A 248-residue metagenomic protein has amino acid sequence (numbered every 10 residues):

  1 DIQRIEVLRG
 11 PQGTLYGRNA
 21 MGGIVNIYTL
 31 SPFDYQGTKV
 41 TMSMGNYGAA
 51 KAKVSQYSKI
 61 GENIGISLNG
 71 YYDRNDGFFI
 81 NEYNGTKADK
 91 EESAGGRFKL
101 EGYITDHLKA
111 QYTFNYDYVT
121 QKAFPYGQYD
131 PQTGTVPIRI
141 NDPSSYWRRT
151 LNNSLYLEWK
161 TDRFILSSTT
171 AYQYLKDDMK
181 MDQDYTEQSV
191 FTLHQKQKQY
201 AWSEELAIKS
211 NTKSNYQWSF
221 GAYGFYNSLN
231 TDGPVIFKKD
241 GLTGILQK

Functional and structural regions predicted by a protein language model:
D1-R9: Short acidic/polar hinge/loop motifs at secondary-structure boundaries that mediate gating or recognition
I2-Q3, T14-N81, T86-G96, H107 (+3 more regions): Outer-membrane beta-barrel translocator/receptor signature
V7-L8, Q36-K39, F79-N84, G134-N141 (+2 more regions): Extracytoplasmic loops and strand-loop junctions of Gram-negative outer membrane beta-barrel proteins
G17-R18, F79, A123, T231-G233: Short, solvent-exposed loop/turn and secondary-structure capping segments
A20-G23, E82-N84, Y126-G127, Q183 (+1 more regions): Short, glycine/charged-enriched secondary-structure capping and boundary segments
N63, G85, K90-S219, F225-N227: Outer-membrane beta-barrel domain signature, strongest for Gram-negative TonB-dependent receptors and also present
N75-F79, D177-K180, L229-D232: Short acidic/His/Gly/Ser-rich catalytic and metal-binding motifs that mark active-site loops of diverse hydrolases
E82-K87, S219-K248: Signature of Gram-negative outer-membrane beta-barrel scaffolds
